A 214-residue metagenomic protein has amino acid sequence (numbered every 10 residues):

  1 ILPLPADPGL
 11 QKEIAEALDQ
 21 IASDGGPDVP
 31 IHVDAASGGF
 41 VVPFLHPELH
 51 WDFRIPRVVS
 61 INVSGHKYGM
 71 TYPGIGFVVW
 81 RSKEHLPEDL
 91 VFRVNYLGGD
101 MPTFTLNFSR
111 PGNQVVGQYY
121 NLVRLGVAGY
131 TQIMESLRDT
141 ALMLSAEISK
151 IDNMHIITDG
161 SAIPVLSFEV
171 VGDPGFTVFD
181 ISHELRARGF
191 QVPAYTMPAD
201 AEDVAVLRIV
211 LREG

Functional and structural regions predicted by a protein language model:
I1, A6-K12, E16, G172: PLP-dependent aspartate aminotransferase-fold enzymes
L4-P5, P27, H32, F44-P164 (+1 more regions): Active-site C-terminal subdomain of aminotransferase-like
L10-L45: Catalytic PLP-binding core of fold-type I/II PLP enzymes
E13-A17, R54, I181: A general structural detector for well-ordered alpha-helical segments in enzyme core domains, enriched
Q20, M143, E147-I151, D180-F190: Generic non-transmembrane alpha-helical segments
A35-G39, K67, P198, E213: Active-site-proximal loop/turn and secondary-structure-junction residues that shape catalytic pockets, frequently
P164-F176, S182, G189-G214: Conserved PLP-binding active-site segment of the aspartate aminotransferase-like
